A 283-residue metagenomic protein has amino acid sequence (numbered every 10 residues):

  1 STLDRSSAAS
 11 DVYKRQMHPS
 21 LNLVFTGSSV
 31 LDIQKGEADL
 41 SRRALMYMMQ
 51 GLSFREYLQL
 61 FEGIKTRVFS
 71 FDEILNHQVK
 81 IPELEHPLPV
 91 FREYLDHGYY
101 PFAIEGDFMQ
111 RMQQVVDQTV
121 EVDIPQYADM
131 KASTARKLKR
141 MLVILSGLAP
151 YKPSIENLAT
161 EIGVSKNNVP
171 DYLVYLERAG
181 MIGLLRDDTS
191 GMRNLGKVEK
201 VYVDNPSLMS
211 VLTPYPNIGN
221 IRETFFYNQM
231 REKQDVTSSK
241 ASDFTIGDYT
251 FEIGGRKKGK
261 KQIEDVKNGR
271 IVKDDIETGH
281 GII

Functional and structural regions predicted by a protein language model:
T2-A9, Y13: Single conserved hydrophobic/aromatic residue that forms the stacking wall/gate of nucleotide- or nucleobase-binding
K14-S20: Substrate-engagement module of ASCE P-loop NTPases
N22-S28: Structural recognition of the conserved hydrophobic beta-strand(s) that form the central parallel beta-sheet of P-loop
S28, Q34-L138, L142: Interdomain motor-coupling "hinge/lid" segment immediately C-terminal to the ATP-binding subdomain of NTP-driven enzymes
A44-M48, T250, N268-I271: Conserved beta-strand scaffold positions in the cores of enzyme catalytic domains, especially in NTP/NDP-utilizing
I104-S238: Accessory nucleic acid-recognition modules appended to NTPase machines
F226, M230, F244-G259: Conserved catalytic cores of phosphodiester-cleaving nucleases, focusing on short active-site segments
T237-A241, G254-I283: Catalytic cores of nucleic-acid endonucleases
